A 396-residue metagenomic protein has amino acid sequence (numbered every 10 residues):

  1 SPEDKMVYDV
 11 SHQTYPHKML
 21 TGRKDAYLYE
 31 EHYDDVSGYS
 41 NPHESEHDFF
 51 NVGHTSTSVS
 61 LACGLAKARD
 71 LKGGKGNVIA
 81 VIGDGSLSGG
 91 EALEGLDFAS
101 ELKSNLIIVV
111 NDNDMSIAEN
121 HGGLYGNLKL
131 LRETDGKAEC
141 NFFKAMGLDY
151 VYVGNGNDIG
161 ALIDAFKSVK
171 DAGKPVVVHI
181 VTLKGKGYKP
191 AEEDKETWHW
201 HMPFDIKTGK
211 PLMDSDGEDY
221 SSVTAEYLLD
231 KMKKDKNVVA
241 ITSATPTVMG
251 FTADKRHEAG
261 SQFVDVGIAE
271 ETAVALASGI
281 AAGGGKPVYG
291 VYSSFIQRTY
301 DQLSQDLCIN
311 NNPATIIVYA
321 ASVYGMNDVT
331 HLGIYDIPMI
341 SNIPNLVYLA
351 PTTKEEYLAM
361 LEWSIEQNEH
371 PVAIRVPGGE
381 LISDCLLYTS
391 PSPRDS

Functional and structural regions predicted by a protein language model:
S1-L102, V238, S243, T252-A253: Cofactor-binding active-site loop characterized by glycine-rich and histidine/acidic residues
D4-V7, Y188-I296, Q302, L307-I309: Non-catalytic terminal/interface segments that mediate subunit docking, oligomerization, and allosteric communication
Y8-S11, N41-V59, G83-S86, G154-G156 (+5 more regions): Active-site nucleophile and cofactor-binding loops and adjacent substrate-binding regions of central metabolic enzymes
P16-G22, L87-L96, A118-G123, L162-A165 (+8 more regions): Short acidic, glycine/serine/threonine-rich loops at helix termini
Y39-P42, K67, L71-N77, G122-A165 (+4 more regions): Conserved thiamine diphosphate
E101-V110, N311-A320: A glycine-rich helix N-cap at a beta->alpha junction
N113-T224: Long, well-ordered, tryptophan-enriched scaffold segments
Y388-D395: Conserved small/polar residues in nucleotide/adenosyl-binding loops
